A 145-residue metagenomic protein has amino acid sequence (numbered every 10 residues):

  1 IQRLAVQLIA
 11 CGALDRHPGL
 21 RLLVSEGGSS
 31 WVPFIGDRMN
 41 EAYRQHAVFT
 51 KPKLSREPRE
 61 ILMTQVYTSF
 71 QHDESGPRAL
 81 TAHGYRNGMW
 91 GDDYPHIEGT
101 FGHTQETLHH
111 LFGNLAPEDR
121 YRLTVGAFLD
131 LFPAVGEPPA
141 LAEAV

Functional and structural regions predicted by a protein language model:
I1-I61, E74-R86: Histidine/acidic residue-rich metal-binding segments in metalloenzymes
C11-G12, L20, S30-W31, Y67 (+2 more regions): Mid-to-C-terminal alpha-helical segments outside catalytic/metal-binding sites
